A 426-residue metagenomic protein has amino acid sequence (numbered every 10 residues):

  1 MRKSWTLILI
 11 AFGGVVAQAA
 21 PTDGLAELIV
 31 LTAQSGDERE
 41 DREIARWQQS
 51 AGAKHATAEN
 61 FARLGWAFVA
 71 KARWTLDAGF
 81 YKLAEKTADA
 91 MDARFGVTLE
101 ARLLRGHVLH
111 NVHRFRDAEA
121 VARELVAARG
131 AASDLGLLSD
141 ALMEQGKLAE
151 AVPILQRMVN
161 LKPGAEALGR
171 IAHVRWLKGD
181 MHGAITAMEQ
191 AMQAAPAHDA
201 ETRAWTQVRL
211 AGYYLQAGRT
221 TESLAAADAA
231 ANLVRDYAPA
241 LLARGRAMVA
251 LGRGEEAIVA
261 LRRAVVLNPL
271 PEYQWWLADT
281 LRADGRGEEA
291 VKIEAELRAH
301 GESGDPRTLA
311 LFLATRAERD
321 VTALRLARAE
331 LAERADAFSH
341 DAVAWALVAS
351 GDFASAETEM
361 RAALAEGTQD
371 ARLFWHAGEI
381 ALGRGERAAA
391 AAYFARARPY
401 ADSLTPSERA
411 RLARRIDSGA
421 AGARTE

Functional and structural regions predicted by a protein language model:
A17-E100, N111, A120, D402-S403 (+2 more regions): N-terminal leader/linker segments that initiate helical-solenoid repeat arrays
E40, W74, Y81, F115 (+8 more regions): TPR-repeat structural position
H55, E59-A62, G96, R129 (+8 more regions): Residue signature of alpha-solenoid helical repeat architecture, marking inter-repeat boundaries and helix-start
E59, W66, E100, S133-D134 (+9 more regions): Start-of-helix register in tetratricopeptide repeats
R63, L104, L137-L138, R170 (+7 more regions): Canonical tetratricopeptide repeat
W66, R73, H107, D140 (+7 more regions): Residue-level recognition of tetratricopeptide repeat
K71, T75-A78, V112, Q145 (+7 more regions): Structural motif corresponding to the intra-repeat A-B loop/turn of tetratricopeptide repeats
